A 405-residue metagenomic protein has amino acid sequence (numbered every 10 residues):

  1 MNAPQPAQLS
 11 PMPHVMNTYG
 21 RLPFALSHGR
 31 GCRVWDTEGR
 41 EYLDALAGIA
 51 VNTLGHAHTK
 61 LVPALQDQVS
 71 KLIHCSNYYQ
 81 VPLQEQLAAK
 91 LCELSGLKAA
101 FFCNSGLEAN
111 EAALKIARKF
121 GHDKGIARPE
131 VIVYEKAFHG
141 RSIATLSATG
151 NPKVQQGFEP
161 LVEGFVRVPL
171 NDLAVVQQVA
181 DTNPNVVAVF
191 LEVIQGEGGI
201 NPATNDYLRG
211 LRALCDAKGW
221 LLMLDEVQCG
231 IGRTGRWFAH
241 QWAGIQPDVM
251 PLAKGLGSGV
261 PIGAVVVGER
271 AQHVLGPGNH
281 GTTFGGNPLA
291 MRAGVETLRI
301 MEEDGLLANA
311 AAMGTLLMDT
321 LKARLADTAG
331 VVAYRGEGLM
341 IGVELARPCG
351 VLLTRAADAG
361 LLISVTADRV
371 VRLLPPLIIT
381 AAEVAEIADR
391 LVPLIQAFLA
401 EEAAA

Functional and structural regions predicted by a protein language model:
M1-A405: Conserved N-terminal phosphate-binding loop of PLP-dependent enzymes in the Aspartate aminotransferase
